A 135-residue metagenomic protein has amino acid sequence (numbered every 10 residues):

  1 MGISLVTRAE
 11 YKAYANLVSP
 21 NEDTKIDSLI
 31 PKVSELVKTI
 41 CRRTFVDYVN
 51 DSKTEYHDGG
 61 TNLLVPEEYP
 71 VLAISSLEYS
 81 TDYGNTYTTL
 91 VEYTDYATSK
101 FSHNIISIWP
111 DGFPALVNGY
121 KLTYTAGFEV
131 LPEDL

Functional and structural regions predicted by a protein language model:
M1-L135: Divalent metal-cofactor coordination and adjacent catalytic microenvironments
